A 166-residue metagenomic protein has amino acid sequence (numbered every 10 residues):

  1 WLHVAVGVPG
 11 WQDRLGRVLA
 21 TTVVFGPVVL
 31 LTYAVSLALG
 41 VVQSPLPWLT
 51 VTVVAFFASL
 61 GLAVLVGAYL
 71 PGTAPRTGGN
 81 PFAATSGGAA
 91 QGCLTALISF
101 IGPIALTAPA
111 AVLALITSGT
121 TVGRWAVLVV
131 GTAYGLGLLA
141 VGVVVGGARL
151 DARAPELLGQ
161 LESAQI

Functional and structural regions predicted by a protein language model:
W1-V4: Short cytoplasmic-facing helical segments at TM-TM junctions of multi-pass membrane proteins
P9-I166: Hydrophobic alpha-helical transmembrane segments of membrane proteins
